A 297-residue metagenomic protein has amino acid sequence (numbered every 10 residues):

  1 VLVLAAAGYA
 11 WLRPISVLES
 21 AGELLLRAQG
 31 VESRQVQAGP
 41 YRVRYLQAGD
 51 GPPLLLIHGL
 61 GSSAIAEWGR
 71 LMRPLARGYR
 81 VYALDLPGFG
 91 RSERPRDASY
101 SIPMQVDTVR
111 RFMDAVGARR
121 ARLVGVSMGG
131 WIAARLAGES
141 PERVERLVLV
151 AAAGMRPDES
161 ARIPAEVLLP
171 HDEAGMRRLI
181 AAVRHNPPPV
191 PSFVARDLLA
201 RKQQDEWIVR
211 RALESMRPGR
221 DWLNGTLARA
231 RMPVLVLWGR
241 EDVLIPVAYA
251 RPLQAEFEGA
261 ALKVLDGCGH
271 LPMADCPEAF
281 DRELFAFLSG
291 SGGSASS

Functional and structural regions predicted by a protein language model:
V1-P53, G78-Y79, R119, S289-S297: Alpha/beta-hydrolase fold catalytic core
I15, D158-A161, V167-R231: Conserved alpha/beta-hydrolase catalytic His-Asp/Glu region
A38, L46, G69, A83-V124: Active-site loop/oxyanion-hole signature of alpha/beta-hydrolase fold enzymes
A48-R91: Conserved HGGG/HGGXW glycine-rich cap/lid loop of the alpha/beta-hydrolase fold
W131-E139, E145-A174: Flexible "cap/lid" loop of the alpha/beta hydrolase fold
A230, V236-W238, D242: Short beta-strand/loop motif that positions the catalytic acidic residue of the alpha/beta-hydrolase fold
V243-Y249: Conserved alpha/beta-hydrolase "acid-adjacent" motif
A260-S297: Catalytic active-site module of serine/aspartate enzymes centered on a nucleophile-bearing elbow/loop
